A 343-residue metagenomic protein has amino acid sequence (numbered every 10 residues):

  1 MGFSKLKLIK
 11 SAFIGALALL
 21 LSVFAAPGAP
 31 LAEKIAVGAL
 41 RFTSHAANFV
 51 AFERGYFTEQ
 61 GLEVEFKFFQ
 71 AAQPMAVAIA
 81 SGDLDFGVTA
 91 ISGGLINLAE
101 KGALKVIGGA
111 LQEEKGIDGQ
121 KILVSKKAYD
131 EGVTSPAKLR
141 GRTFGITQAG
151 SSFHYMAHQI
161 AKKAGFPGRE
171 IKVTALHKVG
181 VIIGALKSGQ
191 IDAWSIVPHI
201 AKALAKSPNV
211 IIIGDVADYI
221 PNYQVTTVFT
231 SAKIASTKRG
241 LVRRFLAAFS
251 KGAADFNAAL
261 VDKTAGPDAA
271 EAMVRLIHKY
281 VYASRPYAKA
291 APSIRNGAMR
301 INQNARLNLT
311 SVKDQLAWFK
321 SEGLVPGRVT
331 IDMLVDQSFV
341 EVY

Functional and structural regions predicted by a protein language model:
M1-I9: N-terminal secretory signal peptides that target proteins for export/translocation
A12-V23: Bacterial N-terminal signal peptides
P30-P167, K172-V179, D192-P198, N209 (+2 more regions): Short, glycine-/small- and polar/acidic-enriched structural segments that line small-molecule recognition paths
A46, Q112-K121, S207-K238, V242 (+3 more regions): Periplasmic-binding protein-like
I182-G184: Rossmann-fold dinucleotide-binding core
L204: Short helix- or helix-capping micro-motifs that position conserved polar/aromatic residues at function-defining sites
S236-L324: Secondary-structure end/capping motifs
V312-Y343: Conserved C-terminal helix/tail region of periplasmic/extracytoplasmic solute-binding proteins
